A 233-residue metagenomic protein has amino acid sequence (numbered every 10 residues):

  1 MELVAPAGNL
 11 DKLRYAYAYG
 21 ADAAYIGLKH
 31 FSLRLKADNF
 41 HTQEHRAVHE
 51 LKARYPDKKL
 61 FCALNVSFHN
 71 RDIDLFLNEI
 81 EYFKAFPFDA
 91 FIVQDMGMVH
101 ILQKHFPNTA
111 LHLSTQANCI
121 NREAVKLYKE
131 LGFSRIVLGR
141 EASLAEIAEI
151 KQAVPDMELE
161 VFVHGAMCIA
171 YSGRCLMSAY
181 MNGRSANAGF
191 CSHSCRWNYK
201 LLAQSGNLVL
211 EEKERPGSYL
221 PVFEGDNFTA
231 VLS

Functional and structural regions predicted by a protein language model:
M1-C119, L138, E146-S233: Active-site pocket-lining/capping segments in soluble small-molecule metabolic enzymes
R122-E123: Conserved nucleotide-cofactor-binding alpha/beta core module
R135: Conserved glycine-bearing catalytic or ligand-binding loops at nucleotide- and phosphate-handling centers of large
